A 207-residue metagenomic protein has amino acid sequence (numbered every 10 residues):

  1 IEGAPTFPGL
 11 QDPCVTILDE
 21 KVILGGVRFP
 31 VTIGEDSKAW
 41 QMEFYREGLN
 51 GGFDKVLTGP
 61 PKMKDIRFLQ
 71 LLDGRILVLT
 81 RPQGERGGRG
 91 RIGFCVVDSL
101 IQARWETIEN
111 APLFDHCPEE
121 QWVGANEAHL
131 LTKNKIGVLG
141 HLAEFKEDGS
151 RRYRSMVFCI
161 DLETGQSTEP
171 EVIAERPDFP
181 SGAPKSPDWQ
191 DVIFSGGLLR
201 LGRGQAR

Functional and structural regions predicted by a protein language model:
I1-P8, I17-D65, L69-E120, L130-D188 (+1 more regions): Beta-rich carbohydrate-recognition and catalytic domains
L10-P13, M63-I66, V123-A125, I193-S195: Conserved positions at the start
L198: Solvent-exposed, flexible loop/coil residues
